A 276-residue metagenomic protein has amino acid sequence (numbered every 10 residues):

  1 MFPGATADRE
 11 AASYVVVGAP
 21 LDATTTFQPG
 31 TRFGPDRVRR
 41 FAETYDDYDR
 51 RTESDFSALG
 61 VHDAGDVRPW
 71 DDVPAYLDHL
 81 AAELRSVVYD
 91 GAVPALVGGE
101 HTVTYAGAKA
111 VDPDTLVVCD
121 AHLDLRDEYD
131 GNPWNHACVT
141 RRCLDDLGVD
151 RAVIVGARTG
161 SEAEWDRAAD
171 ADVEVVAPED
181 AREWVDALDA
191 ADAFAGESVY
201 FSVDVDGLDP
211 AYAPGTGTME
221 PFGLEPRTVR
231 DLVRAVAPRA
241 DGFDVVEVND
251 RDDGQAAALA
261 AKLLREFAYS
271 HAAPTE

Functional and structural regions predicted by a protein language model:
F2-E276: Conserved alpha-helical scaffold segments that buttress catalytic/binding sites
